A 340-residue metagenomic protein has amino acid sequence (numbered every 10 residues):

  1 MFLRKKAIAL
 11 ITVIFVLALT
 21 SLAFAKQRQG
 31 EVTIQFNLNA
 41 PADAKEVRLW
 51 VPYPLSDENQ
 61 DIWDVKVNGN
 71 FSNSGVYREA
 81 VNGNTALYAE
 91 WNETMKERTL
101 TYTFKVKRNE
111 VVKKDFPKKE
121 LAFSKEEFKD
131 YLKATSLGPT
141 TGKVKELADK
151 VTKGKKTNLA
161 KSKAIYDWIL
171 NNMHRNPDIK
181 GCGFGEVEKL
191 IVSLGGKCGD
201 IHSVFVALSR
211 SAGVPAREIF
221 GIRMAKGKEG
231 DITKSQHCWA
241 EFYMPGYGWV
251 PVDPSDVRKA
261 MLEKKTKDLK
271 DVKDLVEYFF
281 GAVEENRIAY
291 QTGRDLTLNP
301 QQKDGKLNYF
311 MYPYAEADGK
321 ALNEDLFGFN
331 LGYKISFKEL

Functional and structural regions predicted by a protein language model:
M1-I11: Bacterial N-terminal signal peptides that target proteins for export
I11-T20: Bacterial N-terminal signal peptides
F24-V112: Intrinsically disordered, low-complexity N-terminal segments that are enriched in acidic
A42-A44, E93-R98, K156, A212 (+1 more regions): A short, structured loop/turn motif at beta-sheet edges
E90-P139, L296, P300-L340: Secretory-pathway-linked proteins and extracytosolic
T99-R175, I179-V192: Acidic low-complexity segments
N158-I165, L194-S209: Active-site nucleophilic cysteine motif
S203-Q302: Hydrophobic/aromatic-rich core segments of domains that either
